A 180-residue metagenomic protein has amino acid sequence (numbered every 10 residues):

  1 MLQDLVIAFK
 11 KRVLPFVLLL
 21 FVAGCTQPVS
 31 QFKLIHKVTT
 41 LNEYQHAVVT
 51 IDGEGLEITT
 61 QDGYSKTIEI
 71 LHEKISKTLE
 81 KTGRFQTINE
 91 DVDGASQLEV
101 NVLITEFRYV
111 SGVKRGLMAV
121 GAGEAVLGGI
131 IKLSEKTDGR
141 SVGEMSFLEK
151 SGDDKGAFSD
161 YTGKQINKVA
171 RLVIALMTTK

Functional and structural regions predicted by a protein language model:
M1-C25: Sec-dependent bacterial lipoprotein signal peptides
R12, G24-K77, E144-L148, A175-K180: A structural "domain/chain start" motif
P28, E90-S141, L148-G156: Surface-exposed short loop/turn segments
K33, F85, E124-V126: Short solvent-exposed loop/turn micro-motifs enriched in small/polar/acidic residues
D62-I70, G121, G156-N167: Soluble non-cytosolic domains of exported or imported proteins
E80-D91: A generic structural motif
K136-T179: Short secondary-structure boundary motifs at beta->alpha junctions and helix caps
